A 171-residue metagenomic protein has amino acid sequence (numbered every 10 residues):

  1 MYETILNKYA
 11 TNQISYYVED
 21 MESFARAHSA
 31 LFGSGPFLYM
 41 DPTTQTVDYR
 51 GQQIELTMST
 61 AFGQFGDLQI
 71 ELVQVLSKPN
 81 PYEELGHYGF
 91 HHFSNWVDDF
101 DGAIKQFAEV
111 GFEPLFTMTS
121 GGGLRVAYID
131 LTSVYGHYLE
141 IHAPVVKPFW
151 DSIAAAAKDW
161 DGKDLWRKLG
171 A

Functional and structural regions predicted by a protein language model:
M1-N12, Y16-L38, Q52-G111, D130-A171: Glyoxalase I/VOC metalloenzyme domain signal
A10, G121-R125: Short acidic/glycine-enriched loop/turn segments that link adjacent beta-strands
L38-T44, T117-G121: A short, aromatic/hydrophobic, helix- or strand-capping loop or linear motif that either lines the entrance/gate
D41-V47, E109-E113: Short Pro/Gly-enriched beta-strand edge/turn motifs at strand-loop
Q45-V47, P81, L124-V126: Short secondary-structure boundary/hinge segments and terminal tails
P114, V126-Y128: Intrinsic, low-complexity N-terminal interaction/targeting segments
